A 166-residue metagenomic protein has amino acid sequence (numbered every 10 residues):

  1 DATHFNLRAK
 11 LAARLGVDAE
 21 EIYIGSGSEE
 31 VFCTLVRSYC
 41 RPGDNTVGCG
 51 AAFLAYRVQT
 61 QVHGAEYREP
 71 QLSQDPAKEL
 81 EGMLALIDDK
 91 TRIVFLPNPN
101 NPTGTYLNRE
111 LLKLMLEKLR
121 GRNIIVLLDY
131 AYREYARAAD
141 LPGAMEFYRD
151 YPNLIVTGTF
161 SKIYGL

Functional and structural regions predicted by a protein language model:
A2-A9, E21, S38-L96: PLP-dependent aminotransferase-like
H4-R8, F32, Y56, L112 (+1 more regions): A general structural signal for well-ordered alpha-helical segments in protein cores
A13-T34: Short loop-beta-helix segment that forms the pyridoxal 5′-phosphate
Y23, V47, R68, L127 (+1 more regions): Structural detector of well-ordered beta-strand residues that form the stable sheet scaffold of enzyme domains
G27, C33, A51, G104 (+2 more regions): Short N-terminal helix/helix-N-cap motif within the alpha/beta-hydrolase-1
Q61, D75, L80-K90, P102-V126 (+1 more regions): Active-site pre-lysine segment of PLP-dependent enzymes
L96-P97, G158: Short beta-strand segments
